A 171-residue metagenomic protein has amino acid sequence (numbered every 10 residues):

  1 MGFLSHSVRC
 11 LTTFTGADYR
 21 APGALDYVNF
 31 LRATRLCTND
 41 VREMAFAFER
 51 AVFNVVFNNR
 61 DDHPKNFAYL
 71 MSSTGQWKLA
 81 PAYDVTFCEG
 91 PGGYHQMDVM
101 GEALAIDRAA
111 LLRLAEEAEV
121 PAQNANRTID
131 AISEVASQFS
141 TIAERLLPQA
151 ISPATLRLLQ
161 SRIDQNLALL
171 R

Functional and structural regions predicted by a protein language model:
M1-P64, A68-R171: Anionic ligand-binding catalytic core segments
